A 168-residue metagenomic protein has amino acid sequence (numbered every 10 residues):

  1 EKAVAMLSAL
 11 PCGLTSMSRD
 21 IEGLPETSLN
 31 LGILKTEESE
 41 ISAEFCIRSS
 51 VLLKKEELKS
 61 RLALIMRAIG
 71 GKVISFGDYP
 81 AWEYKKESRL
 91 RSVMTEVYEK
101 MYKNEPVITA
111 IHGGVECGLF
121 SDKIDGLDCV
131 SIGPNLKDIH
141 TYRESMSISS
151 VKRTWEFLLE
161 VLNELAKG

Functional and structural regions predicted by a protein language model:
E1-A3, D20-I21, G70-F76, N104-T109 (+1 more regions): Flexible, glycine/charged-enriched surface loops at secondary-structure junctions
E1-I47: Midchain, well-structured core segments that form catalytic/ion-binding scaffolds
K2-S8, E56-K59, A63, E96 (+1 more regions): His/Asp/Glu-rich mid-to-C-terminal helical/loop segments that flank catalytic regions of hydrolases
S28, G32-S39, M101-V161: Zn-dependent metallopeptidase/amidohydrolase metal-coordination segment
N30-L34, S42-L52, K72-R91: A short beta-alpha structural unit
A63-G71: A common structural junction motif
E83-E96, L119-K123: Short glycine/threonine-rich loop-to-helix capping motif typified by GTGT followed within a few residues by an Asp-Pro
